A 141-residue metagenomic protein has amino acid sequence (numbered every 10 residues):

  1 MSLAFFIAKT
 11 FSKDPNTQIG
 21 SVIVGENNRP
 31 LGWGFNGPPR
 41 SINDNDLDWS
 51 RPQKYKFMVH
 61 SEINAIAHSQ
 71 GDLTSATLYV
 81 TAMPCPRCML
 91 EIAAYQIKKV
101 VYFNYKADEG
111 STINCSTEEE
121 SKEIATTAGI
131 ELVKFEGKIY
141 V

Functional and structural regions predicted by a protein language model:
M1-V141: Zinc-dependent deaminase catalytic domain
